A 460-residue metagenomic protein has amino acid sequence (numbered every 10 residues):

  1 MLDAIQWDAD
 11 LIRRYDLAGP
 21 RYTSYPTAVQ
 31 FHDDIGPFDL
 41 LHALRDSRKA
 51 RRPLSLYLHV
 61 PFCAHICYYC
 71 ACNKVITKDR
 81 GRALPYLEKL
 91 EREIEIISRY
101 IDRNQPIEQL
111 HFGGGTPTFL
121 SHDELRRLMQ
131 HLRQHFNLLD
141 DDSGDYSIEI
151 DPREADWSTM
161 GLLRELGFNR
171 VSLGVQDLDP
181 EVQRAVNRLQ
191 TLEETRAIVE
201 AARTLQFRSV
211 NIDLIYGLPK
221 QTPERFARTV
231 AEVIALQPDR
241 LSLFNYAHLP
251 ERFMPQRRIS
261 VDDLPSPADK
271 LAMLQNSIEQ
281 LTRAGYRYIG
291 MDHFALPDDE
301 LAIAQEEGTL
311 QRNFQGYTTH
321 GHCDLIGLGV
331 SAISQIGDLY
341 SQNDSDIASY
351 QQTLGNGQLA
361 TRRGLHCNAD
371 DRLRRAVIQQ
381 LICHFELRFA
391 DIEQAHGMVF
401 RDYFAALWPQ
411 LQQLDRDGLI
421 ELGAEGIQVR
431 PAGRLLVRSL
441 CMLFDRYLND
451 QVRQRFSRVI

Functional and structural regions predicted by a protein language model:
M1-L54, R103: Flexible, acidic/Gly-rich N-terminal and inter-domain linker regions that tether and position cofactor-handling modules
D46, I76-R99, P106-R401, R455 (+1 more regions): C-terminal scaffold of the Radical SAM
R52-L87, P180: Canonical Radical SAM [4Fe-4S] cluster-binding loop centered on the CxxxCxxC motif and its immediate flanking residues
V182, E306, I427-F444: Short, cationic-aromatic polyanion-contact patches
F400-Q413: Short amphipathic alpha-helical interaction segments
D415-E425: A short, conserved structural fragment
R434-I460: Short, amphipathic alpha-helical interaction segments positioned at domain boundaries
